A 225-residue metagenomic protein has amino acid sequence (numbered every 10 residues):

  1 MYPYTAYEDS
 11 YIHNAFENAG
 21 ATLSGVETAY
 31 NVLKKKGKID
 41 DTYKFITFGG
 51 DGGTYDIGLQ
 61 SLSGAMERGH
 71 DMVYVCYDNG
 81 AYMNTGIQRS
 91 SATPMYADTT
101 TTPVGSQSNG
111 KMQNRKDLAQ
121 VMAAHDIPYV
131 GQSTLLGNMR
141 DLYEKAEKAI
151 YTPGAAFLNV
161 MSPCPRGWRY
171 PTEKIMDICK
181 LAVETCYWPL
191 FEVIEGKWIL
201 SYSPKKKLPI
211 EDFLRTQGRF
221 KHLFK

Functional and structural regions predicted by a protein language model:
M1-Y74, I87-A97: Cofactor-binding active-site loop characterized by glycine-rich and histidine/acidic residues
T28-K34, E67-H70, G80-A81, I87 (+2 more regions): Generic secondary-structure signature for well-ordered alpha-helical cores
D40-D41, S90-T152: Conserved thiamine diphosphate
F48-G49, V73-D78, S133, N159-M161: Short beta-strand segments
G52-Y55, G137-M139, C164-G167: Gly/Ser/Thr-rich loops at beta-strand to alpha-helix junctions that form or flank small-molecule/cofactor-binding
N79-N84, P165-G167: Short gly/pro/ser/thr-enriched loop/turn and capping motifs at secondary-structure boundaries
P153-F157, W188: Active-site lining segments that contact anionic ligands and/or coordinate catalytic metals
S162-K225: Flexible, low-complexity linker and terminal segments
